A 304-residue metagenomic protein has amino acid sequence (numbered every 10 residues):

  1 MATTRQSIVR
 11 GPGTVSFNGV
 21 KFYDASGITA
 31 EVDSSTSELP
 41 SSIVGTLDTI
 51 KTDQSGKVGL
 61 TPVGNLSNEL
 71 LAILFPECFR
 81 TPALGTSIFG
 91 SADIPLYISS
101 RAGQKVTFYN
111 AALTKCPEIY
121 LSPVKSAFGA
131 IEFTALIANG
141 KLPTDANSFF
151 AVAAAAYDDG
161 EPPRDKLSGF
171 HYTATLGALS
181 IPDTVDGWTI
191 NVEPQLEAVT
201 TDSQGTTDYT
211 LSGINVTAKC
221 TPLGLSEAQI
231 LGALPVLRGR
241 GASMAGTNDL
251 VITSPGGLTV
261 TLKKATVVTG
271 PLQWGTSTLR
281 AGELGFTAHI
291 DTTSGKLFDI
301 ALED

Functional and structural regions predicted by a protein language model:
M1-D304: Signature of extracytoplasmic/envelope-associated structural regions
